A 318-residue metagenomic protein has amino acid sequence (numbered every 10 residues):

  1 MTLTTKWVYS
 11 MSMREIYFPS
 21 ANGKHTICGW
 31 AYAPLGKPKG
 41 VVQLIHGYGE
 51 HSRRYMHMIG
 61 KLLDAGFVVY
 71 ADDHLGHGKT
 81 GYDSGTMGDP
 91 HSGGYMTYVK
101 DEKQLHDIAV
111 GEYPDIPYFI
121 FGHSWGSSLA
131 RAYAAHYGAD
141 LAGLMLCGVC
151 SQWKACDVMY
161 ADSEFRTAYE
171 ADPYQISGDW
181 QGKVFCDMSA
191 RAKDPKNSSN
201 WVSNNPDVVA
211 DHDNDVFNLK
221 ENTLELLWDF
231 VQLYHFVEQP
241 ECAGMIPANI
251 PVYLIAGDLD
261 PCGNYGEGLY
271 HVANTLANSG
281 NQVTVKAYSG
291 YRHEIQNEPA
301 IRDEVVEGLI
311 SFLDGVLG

Functional and structural regions predicted by a protein language model:
S10-P34: N-terminal cap/lid segment of alpha/beta-hydrolase-fold proteins
K39-G47: Short beta-strand element of the alpha/beta-hydrolase
H46-E50, S124, D258-L259: Active-site glycine-rich loops that stabilize anionic/oxyanionic intermediates across multiple enzyme folds
R54, I59-G85: Conserved alpha/beta-hydrolase
P90-V110: Alpha/beta-hydrolase active-site loop
A130-F217: Alpha/beta-hydrolase-fold enzymes
L254-A256: Short beta-strand/loop motif that positions the catalytic acidic residue of the alpha/beta-hydrolase fold
S279-G318: Catalytic active-site module of serine/aspartate enzymes centered on a nucleophile-bearing elbow/loop
